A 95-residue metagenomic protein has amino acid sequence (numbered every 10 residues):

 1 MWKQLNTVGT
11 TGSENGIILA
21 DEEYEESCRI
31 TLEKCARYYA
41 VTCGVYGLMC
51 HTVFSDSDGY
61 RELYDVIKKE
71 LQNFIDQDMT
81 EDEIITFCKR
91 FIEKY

Functional and structural regions predicted by a protein language model:
M1-E25: Negatively charged, low-complexity tracts enriched in Asp/Glu with abundant Ser/Thr
W2-Q4, K68, E93: Long, low-complexity intrinsically disordered regions enriched in Ser/Thr/Pro/Gly
N6-G9, S13, V41-G44, D56: Generic detector of intrinsically disordered, low-complexity, polar/charged segments
E14, D21-H51: Short aromatic-glycine-(Arg/Gly/Cys) micro-motifs in beta-strand/loop hairpins
N15, L19-E23, E70-Y95: Short, mixed-charge low-complexity intrinsically disordered segments
F54-N73: A short, charged, amphipathic alpha-helix used as a generic interaction element across diverse proteins
